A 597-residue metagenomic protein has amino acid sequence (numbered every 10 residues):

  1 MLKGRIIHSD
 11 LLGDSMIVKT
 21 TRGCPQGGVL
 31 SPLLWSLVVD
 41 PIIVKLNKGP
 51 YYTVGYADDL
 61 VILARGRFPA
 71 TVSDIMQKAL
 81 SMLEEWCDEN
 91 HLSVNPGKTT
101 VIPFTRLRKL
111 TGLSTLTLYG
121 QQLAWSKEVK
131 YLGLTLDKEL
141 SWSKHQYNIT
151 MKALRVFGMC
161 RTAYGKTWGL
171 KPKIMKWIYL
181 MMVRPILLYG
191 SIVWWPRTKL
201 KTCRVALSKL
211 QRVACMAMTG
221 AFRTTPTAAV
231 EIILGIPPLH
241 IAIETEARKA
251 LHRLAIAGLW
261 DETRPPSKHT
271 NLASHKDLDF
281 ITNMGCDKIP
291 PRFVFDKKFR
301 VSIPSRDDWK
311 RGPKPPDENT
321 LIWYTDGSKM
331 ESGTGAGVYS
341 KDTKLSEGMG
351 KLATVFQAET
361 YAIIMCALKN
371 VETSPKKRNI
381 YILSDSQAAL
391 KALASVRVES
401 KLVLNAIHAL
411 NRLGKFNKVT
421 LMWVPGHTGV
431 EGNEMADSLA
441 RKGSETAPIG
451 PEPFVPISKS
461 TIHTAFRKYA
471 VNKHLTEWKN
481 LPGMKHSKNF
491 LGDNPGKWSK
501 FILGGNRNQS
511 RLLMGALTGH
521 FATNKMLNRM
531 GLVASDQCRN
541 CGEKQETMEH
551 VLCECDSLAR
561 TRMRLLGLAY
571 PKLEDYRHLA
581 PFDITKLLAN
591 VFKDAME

Functional and structural regions predicted by a protein language model:
M1-A57, R65-G66, V72: Conserved polymerase palm-domain catalytic core
L12-G13, K78-S81, L92-K127: Short, conserved micro-motifs composed of acidic
S15, P304-P375, A394: RNase H-like nuclease fold core
R22-S31, K48-F68, C87, H91-L92 (+3 more regions): Catalytic palm active-site di-aspartate
L60-I62, G66, I192-A206, I364-E434 (+4 more regions): RNase H catalytic domain
G120-W194: Basic, alpha-helical interaction scaffolds
L188, A388-L390, N411, K415 (+1 more regions): Family-specific functional microsites
R311-E318, Y324-M330, P453-Q545, L568: Helix/loop segments that flank and initiate small ligand/metal-binding modules
